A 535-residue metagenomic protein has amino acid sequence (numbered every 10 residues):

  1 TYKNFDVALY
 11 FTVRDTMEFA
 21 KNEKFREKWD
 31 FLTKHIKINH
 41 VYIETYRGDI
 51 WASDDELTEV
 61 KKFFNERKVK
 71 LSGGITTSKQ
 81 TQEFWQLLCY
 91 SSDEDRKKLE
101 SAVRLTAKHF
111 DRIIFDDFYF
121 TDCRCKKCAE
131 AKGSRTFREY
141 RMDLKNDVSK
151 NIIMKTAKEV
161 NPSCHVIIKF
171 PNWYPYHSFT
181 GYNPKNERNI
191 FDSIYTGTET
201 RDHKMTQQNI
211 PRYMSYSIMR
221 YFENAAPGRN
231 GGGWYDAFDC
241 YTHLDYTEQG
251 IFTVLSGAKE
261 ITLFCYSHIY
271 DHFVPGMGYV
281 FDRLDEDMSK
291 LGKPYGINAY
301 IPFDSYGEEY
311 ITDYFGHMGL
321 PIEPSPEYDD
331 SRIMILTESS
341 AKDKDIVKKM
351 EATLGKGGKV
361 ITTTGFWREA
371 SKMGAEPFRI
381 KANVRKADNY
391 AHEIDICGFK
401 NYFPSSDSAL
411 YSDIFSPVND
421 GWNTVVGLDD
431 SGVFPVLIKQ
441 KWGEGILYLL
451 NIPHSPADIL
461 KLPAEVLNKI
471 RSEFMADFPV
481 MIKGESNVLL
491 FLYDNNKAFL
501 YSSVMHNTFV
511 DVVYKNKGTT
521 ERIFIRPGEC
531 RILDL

Functional and structural regions predicted by a protein language model:
T1-D330, I335-S339, D343-D345, T362-S371 (+3 more regions): Glycan-processing catalytic domains of CAZymes
I322, E338-L535: A conserved amphipathic helix/loop scaffold that creates a polar/acidic microenvironment used either to coordinate
